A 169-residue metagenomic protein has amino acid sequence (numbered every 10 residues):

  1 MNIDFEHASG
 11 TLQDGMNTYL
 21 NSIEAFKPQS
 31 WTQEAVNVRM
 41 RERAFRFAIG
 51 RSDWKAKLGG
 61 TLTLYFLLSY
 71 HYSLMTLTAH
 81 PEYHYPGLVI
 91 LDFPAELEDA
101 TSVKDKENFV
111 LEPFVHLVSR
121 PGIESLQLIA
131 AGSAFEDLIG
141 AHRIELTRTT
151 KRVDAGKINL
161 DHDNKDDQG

Functional and structural regions predicted by a protein language model:
M1-R39, G60-T78: Amphipathic alpha-helical domain-onset/packing element
F5-H7, L12, K55-K57, E96-A100 (+1 more regions): Flexible loop/turn segments at secondary-structure boundaries
N37-I49: Active-site-adjacent bridging/hinge elements
R46-H71, M75, E98-K104: Conserved ABC ATPase signature
T78-P86: Short basic/glycine-enriched coil/helix segment immediately N-terminal to the Walker B
D92-P94: Walker B catalytic acidic pair
E107-G169: C-terminal lobe/lid and adjacent interdomain/linker elements of RecA-like ASCE P-loop ATPase modules
